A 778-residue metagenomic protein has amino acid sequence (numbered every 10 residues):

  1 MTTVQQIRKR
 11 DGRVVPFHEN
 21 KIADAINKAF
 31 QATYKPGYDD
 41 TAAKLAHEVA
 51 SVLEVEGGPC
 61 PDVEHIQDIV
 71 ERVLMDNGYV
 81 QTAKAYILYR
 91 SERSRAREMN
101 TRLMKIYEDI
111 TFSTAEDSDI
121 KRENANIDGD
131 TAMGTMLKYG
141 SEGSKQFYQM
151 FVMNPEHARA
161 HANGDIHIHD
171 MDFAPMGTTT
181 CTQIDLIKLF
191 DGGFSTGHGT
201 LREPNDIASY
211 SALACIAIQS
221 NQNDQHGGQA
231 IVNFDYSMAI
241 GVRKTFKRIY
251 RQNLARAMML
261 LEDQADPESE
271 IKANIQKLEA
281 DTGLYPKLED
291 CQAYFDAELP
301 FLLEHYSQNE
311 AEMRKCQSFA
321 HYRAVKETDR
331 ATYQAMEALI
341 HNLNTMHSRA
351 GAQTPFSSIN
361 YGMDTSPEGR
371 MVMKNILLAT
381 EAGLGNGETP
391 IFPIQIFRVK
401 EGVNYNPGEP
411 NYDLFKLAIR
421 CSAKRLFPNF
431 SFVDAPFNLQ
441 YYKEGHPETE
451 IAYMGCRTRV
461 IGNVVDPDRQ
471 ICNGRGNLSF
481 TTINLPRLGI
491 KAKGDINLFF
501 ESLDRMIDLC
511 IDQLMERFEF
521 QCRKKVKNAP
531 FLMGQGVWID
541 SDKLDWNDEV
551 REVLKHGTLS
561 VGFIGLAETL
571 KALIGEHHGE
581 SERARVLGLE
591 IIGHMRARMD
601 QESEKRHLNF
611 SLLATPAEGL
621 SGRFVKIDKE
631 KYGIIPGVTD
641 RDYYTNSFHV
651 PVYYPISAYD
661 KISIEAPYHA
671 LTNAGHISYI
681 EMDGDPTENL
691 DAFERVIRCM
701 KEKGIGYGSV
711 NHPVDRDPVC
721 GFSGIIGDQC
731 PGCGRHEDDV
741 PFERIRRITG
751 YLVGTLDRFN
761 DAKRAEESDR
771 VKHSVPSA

Functional and structural regions predicted by a protein language model:
M1-I110, A765-V771: Charged, amphipathic alpha-helical regulatory modules used for macromolecular assembly or allosteric control
N27, A50, I511, M515 (+1 more regions): Amphipathic, well-packed alpha-helical segments that form the structural scaffold of globular domains
E48-E54, L74, V586-Q601, E767-A778: Short, mixed-charge aromatic SLiMs
E92-A96, R102-K555, E576-H577, S581-R744: Conserved catalytic cores of very large enzyme subunits
R330, Q334, A572, N760-E767: Metallocofactor- and cofactor-centric catalytic cores in central/energy metabolism, strongly enriched
L559-A572, G593, R747: Contiguous, well-ordered alpha-helical segments that form the cores/surfaces of helical PPI scaffolds
P731-A778: Long insertion/accessory domains within large nucleic-acid-processing enzymes
